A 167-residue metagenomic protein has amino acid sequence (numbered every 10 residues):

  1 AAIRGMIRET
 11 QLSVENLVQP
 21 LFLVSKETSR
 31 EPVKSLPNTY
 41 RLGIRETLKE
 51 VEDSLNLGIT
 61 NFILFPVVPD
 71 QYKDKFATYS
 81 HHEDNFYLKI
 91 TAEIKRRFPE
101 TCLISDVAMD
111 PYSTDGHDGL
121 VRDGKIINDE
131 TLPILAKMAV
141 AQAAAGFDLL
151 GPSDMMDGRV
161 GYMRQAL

Functional and structural regions predicted by a protein language model:
A1-R8: N-terminal amphipathic/basic leader segments beginning at the initiator methionine
E9-V18, V24-L167: Alpha/beta enzyme core
